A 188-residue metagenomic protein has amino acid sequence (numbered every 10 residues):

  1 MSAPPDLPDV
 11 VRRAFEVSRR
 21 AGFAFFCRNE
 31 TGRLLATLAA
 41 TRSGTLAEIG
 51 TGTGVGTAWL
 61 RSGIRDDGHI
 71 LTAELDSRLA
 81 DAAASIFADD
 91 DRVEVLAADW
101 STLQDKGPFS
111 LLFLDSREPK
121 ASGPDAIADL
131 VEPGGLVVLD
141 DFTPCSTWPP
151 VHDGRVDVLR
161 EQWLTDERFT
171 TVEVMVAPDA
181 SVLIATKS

Functional and structural regions predicted by a protein language model:
M1-L111, E118-V138, F142-S188: A short alpha-helical cap/connector motif
